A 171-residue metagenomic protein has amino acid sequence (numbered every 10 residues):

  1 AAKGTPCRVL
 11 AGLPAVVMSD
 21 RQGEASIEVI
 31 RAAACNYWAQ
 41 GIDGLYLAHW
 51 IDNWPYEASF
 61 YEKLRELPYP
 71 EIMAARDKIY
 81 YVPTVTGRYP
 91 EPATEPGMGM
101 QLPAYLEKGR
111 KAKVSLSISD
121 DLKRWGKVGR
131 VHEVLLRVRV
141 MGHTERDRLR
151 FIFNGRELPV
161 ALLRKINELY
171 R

Functional and structural regions predicted by a protein language model:
A2-E28: Active-site clefts of carbohydrate-active enzymes
G12-P14, L47-A48, R139, N154: Generic beta-strand/beta-sheet core signal
V16-R21, D52-Y56, H143-E145, P159: Flexible loop/turn segments at secondary-structure boundaries
E24-P83: Substrate-binding cleft of secreted/luminal carbohydrate-active enzymes
A93-M98, Y105-K113, K165-N167: Solvent-exposed, conformationally flexible loop/turn segments
L102-V128: Short beta-strands within extracellular/lumenal beta-sheet-rich domains
W125-L149: A short beta-strand element within beta-rich, extracytoplasmic domains of secreted/secretory-pathway proteins
V140-R171: Beta-strand-rich ligand-recognition modules
